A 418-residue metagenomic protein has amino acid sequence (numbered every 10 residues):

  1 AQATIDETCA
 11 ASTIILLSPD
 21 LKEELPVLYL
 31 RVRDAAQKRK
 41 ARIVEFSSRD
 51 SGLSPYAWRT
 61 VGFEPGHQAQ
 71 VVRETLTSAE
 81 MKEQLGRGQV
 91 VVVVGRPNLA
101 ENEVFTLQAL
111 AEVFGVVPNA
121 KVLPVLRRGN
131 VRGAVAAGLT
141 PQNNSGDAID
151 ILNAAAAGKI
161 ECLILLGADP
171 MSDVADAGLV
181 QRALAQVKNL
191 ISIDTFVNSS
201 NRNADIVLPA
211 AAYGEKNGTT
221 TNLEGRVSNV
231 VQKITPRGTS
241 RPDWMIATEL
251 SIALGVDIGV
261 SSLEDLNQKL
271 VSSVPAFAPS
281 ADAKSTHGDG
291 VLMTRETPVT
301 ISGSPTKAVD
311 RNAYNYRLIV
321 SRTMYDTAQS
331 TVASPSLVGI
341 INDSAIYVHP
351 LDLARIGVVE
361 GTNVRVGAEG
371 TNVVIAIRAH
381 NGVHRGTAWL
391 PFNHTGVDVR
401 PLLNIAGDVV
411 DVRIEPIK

Functional and structural regions predicted by a protein language model:
A3-I5, A10-L16, K22-G52, Y56 (+5 more regions): A cross-kingdom feature strongest in bacterial/archaeal respiratory oxidoreductases
L17, L21, V61-E64, G95-N102 (+4 more regions): Generic alpha-helical structural element
P55-A156, A278: Active-site phosphate/pyrophosphate-binding segments
S261-L263: Helix-loop-helix junctions within predominantly alpha-helical proteins
